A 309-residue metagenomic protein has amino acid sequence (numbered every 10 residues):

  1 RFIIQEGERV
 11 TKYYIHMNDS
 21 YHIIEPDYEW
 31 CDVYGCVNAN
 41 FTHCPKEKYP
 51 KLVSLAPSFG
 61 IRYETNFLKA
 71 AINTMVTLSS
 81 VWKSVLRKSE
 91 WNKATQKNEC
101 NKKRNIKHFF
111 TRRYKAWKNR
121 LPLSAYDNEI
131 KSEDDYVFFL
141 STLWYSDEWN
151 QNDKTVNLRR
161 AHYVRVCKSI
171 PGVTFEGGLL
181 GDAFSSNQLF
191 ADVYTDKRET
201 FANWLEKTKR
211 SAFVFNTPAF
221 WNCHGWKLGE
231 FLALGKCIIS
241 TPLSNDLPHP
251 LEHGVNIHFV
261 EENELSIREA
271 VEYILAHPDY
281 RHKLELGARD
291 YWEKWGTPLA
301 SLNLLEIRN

Functional and structural regions predicted by a protein language model:
R1-N222, L243-H249: Nucleotide-sugar donor-binding catalytic core of glycosyltransferases
L189-V193, W204-R308: Catalytic binding pocket for nucleotide-activated donors in carbohydrate/polymer assembly enzymes
